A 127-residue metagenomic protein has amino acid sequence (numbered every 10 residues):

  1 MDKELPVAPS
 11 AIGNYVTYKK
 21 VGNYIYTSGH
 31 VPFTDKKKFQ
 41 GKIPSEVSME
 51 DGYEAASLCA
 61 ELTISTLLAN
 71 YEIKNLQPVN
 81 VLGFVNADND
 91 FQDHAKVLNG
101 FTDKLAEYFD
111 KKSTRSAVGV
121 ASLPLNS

Functional and structural regions predicted by a protein language model:
M1-E61, S65-V79, N89-S127: N-terminal presequence-like segments and the immediate start of the first folded domain
